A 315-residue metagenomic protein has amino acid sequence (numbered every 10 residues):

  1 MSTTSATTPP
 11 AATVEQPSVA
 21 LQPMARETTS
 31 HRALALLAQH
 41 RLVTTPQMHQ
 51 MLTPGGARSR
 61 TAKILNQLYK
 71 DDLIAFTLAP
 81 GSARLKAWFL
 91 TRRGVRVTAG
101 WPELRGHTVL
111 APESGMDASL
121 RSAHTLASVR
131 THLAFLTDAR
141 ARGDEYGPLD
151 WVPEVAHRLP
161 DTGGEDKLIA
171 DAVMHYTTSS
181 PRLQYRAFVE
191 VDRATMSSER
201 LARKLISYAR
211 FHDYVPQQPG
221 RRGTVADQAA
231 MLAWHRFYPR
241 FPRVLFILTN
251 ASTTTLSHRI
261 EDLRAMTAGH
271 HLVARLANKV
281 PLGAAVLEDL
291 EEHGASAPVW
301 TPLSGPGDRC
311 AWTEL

Functional and structural regions predicted by a protein language model:
M1-M116: Nuclease-adjacent, charged terminal/linker segments that flank catalytic cores
S2-L21, E27-H31, E103, L110 (+1 more regions): Electrostatic, structured charged patches in enzyme active sites and in nucleic-acid/phosphate-binding
